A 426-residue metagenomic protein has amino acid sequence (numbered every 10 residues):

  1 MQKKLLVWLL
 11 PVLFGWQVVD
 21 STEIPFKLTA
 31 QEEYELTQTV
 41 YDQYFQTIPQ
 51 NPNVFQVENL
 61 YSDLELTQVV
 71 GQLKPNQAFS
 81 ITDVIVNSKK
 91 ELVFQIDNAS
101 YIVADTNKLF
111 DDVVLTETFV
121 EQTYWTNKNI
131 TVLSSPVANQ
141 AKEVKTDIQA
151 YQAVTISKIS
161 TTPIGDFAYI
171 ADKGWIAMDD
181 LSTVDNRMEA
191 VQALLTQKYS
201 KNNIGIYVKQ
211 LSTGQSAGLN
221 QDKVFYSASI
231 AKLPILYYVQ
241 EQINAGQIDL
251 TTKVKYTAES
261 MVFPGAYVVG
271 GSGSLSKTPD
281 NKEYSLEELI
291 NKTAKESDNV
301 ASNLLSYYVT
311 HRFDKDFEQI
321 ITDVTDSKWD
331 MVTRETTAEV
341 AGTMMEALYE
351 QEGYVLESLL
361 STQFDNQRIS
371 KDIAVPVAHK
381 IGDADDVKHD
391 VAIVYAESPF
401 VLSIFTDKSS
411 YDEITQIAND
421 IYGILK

Functional and structural regions predicted by a protein language model:
Q2-W8, L13-E32, Q152-G165, Q192 (+5 more regions): Structured C-terminal helix/loop/strand segments within mature extracytoplasmic catalytic/sensor domains
K3-K4, D20-S62, Q72-P75, K89-L92 (+1 more regions): SH3-family beta-barrel domains
F26-T37, V69-T106, A150-D179: SH3/SH3-like beta-barrel superfamily modules
D63-Q68, V137-E143: Short alpha-helix capping/helix-loop boundary micro-motifs
D147, S160, A177-V224, A294 (+1 more regions): Beta-lactamase-like hydrolase cores
N186-M188, A258-Q351: Active-site-adjacent helix/loop patches that line small-molecule binding or acyl-intermediate pockets
K209-L211, T257-E259, T293-S297, L305-V309 (+4 more regions): Active-site-proximal beta-strand/loop segments in catalytic clefts of secreted hydrolases
G214, Y226-T257, T293, L402: Active-site SXXK
